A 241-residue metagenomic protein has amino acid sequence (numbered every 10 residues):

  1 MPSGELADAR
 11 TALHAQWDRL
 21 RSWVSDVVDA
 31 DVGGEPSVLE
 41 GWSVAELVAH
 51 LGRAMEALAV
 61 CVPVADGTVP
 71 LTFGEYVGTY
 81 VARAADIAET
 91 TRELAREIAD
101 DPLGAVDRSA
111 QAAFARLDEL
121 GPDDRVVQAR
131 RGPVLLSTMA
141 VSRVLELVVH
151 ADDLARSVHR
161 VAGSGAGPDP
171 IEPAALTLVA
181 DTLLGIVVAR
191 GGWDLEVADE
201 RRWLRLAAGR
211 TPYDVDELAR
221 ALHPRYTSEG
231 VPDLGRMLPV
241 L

Functional and structural regions predicted by a protein language model:
M1-V127: Active-site-adjacent scaffolding segments
P2-A9, G34, P63-F73, E119-L241: Structured surface interface patches that mediate subunit assembly and partner/cofactor docking
